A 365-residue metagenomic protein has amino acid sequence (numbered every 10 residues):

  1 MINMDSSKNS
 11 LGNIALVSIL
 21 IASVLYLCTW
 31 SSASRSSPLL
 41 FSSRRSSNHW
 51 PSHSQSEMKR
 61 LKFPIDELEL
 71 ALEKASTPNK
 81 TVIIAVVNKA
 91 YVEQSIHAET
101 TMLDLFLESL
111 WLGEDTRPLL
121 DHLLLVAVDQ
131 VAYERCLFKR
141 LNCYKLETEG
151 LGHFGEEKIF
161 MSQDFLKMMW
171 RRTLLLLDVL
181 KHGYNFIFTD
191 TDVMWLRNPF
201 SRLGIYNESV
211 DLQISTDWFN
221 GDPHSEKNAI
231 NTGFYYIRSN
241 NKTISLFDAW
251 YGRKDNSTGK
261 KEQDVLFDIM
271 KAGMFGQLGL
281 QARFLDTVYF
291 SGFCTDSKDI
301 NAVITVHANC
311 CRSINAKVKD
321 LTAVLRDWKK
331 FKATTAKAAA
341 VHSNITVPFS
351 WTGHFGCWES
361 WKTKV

Functional and structural regions predicted by a protein language model:
M1-D104, D115-L119, L137-N142, E157 (+3 more regions): Juxtamembrane luminal stem/stalk of type II transmembrane Golgi/ER carbohydrate-processing enzymes
I2, K145, K167-I230, F234-N241: GT-A fold catalytic core of metal-dependent nucleotide-sugar glycosyltransferases, centered on the diacidic
A15, I19, E67, V82 (+6 more regions): Acidic, Ser/Thr-rich intrinsically disordered and amphipathic helical segments
A22, Y206, Y236-V365: Catalytic core and acceptor-binding pocket of nucleotide-sugar-dependent glycosyltransferases
K74-N79, C136-F138, V179-L180, W195 (+3 more regions): Extracellular/periplasmic catalytic domains that process cell-envelope and extracellular macromolecules
N79-V86, L110, H122-L125, V306: Hydrophobic targeting segments
L125-H182: Active-site-proximal specificity loops/subdomain of glycosyltransferases
G152-F160, D222-E226, N315-K317: Short, charged, surface-exposed secondary-structure boundary motifs
